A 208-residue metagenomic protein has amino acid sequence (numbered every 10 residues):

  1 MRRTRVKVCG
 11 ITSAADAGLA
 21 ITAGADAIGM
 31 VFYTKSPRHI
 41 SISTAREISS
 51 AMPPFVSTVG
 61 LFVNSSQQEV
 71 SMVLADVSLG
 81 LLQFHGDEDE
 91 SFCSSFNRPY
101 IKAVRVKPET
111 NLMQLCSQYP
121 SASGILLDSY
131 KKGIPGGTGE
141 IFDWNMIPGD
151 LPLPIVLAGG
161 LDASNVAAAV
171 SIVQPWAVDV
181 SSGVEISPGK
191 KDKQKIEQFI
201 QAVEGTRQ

Functional and structural regions predicted by a protein language model:
M1-Q208: Conserved N-terminal beta1-alpha1 strand-loop-helix module at the mouth
